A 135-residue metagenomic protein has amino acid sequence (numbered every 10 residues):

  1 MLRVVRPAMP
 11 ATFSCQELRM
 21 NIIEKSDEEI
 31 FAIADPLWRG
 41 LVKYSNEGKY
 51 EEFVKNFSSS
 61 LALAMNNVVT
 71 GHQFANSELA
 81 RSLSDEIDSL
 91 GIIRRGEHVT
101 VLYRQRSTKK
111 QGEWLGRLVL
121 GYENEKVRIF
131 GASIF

Functional and structural regions predicted by a protein language model:
R3-R6: Basic polycationic patches enriched in arginine
P10-E47: Short, low-complexity N-terminal intrinsically disordered segments enriched in polar/charged residues
L37, A62-A64: Localized chelating/binding microdomains that coordinate divalent metal ions or stabilize phosphate-bearing
N46-S60: Short, well-ordered alpha-helical segments enriched in acidic and aromatic residues
G71-Y122, G131-F135: Surface-exposed, charged secondary-structure patches
